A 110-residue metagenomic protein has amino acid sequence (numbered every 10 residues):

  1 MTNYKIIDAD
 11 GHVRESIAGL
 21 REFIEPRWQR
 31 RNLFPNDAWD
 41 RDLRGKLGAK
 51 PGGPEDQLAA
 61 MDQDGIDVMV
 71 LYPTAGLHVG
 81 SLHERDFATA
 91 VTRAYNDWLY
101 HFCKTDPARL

Functional and structural regions predicted by a protein language model:
M1-L110: Helix-coil boundary/capping segments in enzymes
